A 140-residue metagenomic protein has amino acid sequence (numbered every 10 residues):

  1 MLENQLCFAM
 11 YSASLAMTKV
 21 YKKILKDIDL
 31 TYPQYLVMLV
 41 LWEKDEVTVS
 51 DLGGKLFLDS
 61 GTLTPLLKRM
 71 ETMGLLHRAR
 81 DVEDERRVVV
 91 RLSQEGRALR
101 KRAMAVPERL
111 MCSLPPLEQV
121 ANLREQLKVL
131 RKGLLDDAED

Functional and structural regions predicted by a protein language model:
M1-I28, A121, K132-D137: N-terminal leader segment of winged-helix/HTH proteins
F8, L15, K19-D59: N-terminal helix-turn-helix DNA-binding core of bacterial DNA-binding proteins
M17, D45, G74, P107 (+1 more regions): A general structural signal marking secondary-structure boundaries and capping sites
T18, K68-K128: Charged, amphipathic alpha-helical coiled-coil/dimerization segments
I28-P33, T62, S93, P116-V120: Short helix-coil-helix linker/hinge
V49-S50, G61, K68, V88: Residues within helix-turn-helix
